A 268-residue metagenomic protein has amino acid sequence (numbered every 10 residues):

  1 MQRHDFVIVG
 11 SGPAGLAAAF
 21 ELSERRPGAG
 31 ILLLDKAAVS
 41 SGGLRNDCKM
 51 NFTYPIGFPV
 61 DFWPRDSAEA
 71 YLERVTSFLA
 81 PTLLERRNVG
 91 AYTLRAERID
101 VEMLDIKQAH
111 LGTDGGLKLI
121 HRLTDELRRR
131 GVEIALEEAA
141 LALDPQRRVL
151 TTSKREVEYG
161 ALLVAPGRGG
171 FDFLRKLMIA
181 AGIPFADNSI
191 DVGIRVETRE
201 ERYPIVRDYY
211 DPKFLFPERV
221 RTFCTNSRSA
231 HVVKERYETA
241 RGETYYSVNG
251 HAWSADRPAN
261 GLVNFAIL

Functional and structural regions predicted by a protein language model:
M1-F62, V89-L268: Residues forming the flavin
S67-T82: Conserved catalytic/binding loops enriched for acidic/polar residues
A80-E85, F265: Catalytic, metal-anchored helix/loop core of enzyme active sites in primary metabolism
